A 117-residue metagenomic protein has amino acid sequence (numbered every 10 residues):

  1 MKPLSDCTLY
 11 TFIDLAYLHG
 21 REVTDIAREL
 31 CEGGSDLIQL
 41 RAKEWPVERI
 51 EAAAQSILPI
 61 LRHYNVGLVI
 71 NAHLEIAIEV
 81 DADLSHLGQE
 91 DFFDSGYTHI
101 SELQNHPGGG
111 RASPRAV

Functional and structural regions predicted by a protein language model:
M1-F92, I100-S113: Conserved N-terminal beta1-alpha1 strand-loop-helix module at the mouth
Y97: CoA-thioester-processing core
R115-V117: Anionic-ligand binding region
